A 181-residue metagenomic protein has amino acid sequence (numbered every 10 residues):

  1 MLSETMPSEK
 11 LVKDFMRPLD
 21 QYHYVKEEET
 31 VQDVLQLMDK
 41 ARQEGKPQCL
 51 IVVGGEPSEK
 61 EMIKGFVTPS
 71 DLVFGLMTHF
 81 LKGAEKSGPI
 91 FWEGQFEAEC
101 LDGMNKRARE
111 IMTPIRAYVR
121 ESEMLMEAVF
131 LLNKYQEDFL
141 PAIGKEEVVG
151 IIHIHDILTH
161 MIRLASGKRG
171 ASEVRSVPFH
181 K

Functional and structural regions predicted by a protein language model:
M1-K181: Tandem CBS (Cystathionine beta-synthase) repeat/Bateman regulatory domains
